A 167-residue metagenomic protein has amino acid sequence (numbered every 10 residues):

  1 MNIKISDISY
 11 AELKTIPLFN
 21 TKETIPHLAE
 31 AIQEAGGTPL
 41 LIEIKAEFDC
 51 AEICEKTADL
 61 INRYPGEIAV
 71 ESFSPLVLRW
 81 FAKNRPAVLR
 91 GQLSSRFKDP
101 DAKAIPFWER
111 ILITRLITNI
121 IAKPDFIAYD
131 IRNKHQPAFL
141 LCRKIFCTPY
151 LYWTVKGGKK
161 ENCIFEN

Functional and structural regions predicted by a protein language model:
M1-K98, I111, T118-P124, A128-R132: Metal-dependent phosphodiesterase/phospholipase catalytic core, i.e., the His/Asp/Glu-rich active-site region
P100-N167: C-terminal active-site rim and adjoining tail of enzyme catalytic domains
